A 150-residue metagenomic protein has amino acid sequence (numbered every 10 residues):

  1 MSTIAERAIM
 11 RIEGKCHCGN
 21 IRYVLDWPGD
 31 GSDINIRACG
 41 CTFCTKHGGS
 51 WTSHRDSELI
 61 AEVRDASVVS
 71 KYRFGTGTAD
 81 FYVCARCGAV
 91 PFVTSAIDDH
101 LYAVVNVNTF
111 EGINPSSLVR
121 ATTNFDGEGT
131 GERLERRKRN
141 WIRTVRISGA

Functional and structural regions predicted by a protein language model:
S2-K15, N20-A150: A short Gly-Trp-Pro
